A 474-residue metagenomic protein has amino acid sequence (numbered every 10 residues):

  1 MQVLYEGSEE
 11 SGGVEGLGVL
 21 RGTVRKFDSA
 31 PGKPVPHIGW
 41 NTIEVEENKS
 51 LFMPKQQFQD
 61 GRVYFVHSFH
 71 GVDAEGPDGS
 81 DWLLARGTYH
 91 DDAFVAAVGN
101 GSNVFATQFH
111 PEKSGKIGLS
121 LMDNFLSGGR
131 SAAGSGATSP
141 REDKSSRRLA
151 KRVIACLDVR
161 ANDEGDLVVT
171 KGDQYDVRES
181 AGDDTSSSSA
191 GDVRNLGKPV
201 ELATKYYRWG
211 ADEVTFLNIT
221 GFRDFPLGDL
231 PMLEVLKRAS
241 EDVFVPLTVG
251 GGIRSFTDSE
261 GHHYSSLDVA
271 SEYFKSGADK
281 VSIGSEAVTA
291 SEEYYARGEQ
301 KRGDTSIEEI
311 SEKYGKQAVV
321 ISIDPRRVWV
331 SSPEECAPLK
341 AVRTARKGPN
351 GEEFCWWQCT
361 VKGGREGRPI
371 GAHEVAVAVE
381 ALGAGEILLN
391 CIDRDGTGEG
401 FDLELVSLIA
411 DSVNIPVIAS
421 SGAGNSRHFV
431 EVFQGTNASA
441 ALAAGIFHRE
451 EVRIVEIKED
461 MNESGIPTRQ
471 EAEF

Functional and structural regions predicted by a protein language model:
M1-W40: Cysteine-nucleophile active-site neighborhood
I38-G99: Catalytic beta-strand/loop cores that center a nucleophilic Ser/Cys/Thr and support acyl-enzyme chemistry
N100-K144: Acyltransferase
A137-D242, G298-R302, E309, K313-I321 (+4 more regions): Conserved N-terminal beta1-alpha1 strand-loop-helix module at the mouth
S139, K151, V377, S407-F474: C-terminal alpha-helical cap/extension of soluble enzyme domains
Y207, A211-E213, L217-A287: Active-site beta->alpha loop and helix N-cap motifs at the rims of alpha/beta catalytic domains
N218-F222, L267-E299, C391-G396, A419-E456: Glycine-rich phosphate-binding active-site loops on the catalytic face of alpha/beta enzymes
V243-K280, W329-S332, E404-A441: Catalytic cores of alpha/beta
